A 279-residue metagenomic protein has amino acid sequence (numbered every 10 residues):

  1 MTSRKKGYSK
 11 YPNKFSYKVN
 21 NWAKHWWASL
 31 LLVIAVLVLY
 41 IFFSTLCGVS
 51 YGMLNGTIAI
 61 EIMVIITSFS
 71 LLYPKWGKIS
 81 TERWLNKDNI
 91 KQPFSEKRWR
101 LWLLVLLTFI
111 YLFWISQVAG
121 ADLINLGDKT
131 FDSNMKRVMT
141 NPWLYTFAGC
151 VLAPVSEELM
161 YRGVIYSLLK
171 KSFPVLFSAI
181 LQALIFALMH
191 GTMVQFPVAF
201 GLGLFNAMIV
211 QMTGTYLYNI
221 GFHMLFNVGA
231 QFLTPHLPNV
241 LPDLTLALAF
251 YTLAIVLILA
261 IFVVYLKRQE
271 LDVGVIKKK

Functional and structural regions predicted by a protein language model:
M1-N21: Short, Lys/Arg-rich, polar N-terminal cytosolic tail immediately upstream of the first transmembrane signal-anchor
W26-I34, L101-L106, W143-F147, L176-L181 (+3 more regions): Hydrophobic alpha-helical transmembrane segments
A28-W84, W99, T252: Alpha-helical transmembrane segments in multi-pass membrane proteins
V33-I41, I62-L72, V105-Q117, A249-Q269: Hydrophobic core of alpha-helical transmembrane segments in multi-pass integral membrane proteins
I41-T45, A183, Q195-T252: Functionally important transmembrane alpha-helices
C47-N55, W84-S156, K171, V240 (+2 more regions): Juxtamembrane helix-loop-helix connectors linking adjacent transmembrane helices in multi-pass membrane enzymes
Y73-E82, F262-K279: Membrane-interface capping segments at transmembrane-helix boundaries
S156-L181, M208-T215: Membrane-interface helix/loop boundary segments of multi-pass membrane proteins
